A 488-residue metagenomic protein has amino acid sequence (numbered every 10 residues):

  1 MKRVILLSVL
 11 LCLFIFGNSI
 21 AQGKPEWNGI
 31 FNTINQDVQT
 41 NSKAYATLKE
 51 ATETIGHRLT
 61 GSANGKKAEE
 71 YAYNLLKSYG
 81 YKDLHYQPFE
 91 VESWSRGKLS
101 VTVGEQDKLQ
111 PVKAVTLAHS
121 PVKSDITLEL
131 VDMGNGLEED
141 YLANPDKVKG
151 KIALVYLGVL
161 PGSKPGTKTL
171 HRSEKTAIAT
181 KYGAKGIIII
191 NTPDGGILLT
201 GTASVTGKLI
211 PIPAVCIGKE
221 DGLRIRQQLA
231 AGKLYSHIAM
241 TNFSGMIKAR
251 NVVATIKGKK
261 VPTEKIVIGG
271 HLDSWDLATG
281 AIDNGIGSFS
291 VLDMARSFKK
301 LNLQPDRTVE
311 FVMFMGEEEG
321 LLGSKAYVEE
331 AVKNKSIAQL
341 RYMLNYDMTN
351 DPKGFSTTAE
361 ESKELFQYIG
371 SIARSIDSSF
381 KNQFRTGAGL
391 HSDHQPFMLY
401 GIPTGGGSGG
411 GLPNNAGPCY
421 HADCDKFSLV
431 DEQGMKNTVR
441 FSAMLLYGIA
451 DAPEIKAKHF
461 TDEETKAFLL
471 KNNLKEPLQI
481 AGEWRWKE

Functional and structural regions predicted by a protein language model:
G23, F31, K49, E53-I152 (+1 more regions): Noncatalytic luminal/extracellular "stalk/propeptide" segments of secretory-pathway proteins
G23, W27-S62, L199-A203, G207 (+3 more regions): N-terminal capping segment at the start of a domain
G29-I30, D107-P145, S204-A281, D293-L301 (+1 more regions): Soluble metallo-hydrolase cores and metallopeptidase-like ectodomains found primarily in the secretory/periplasmic
F31-Q39, E53-A63, L117, D132-M133 (+8 more regions): Second-shell loop/turn segments in exported
Q39-I55, L59-K67, L75-Y79, T102 (+6 more regions): Catalytic-core environment of secreted peptidases
K108-L109, K123, G222, F314-G417 (+1 more regions): Metal-dependent peptidase/peptidase-like ectodomains
V112-P213, F380-Q383: Extracellular/luminal Protease-associated
R296, K300, A416-E488: His/Asp/Glu-rich mid-to-C-terminal helical/loop segments that flank catalytic regions of hydrolases
